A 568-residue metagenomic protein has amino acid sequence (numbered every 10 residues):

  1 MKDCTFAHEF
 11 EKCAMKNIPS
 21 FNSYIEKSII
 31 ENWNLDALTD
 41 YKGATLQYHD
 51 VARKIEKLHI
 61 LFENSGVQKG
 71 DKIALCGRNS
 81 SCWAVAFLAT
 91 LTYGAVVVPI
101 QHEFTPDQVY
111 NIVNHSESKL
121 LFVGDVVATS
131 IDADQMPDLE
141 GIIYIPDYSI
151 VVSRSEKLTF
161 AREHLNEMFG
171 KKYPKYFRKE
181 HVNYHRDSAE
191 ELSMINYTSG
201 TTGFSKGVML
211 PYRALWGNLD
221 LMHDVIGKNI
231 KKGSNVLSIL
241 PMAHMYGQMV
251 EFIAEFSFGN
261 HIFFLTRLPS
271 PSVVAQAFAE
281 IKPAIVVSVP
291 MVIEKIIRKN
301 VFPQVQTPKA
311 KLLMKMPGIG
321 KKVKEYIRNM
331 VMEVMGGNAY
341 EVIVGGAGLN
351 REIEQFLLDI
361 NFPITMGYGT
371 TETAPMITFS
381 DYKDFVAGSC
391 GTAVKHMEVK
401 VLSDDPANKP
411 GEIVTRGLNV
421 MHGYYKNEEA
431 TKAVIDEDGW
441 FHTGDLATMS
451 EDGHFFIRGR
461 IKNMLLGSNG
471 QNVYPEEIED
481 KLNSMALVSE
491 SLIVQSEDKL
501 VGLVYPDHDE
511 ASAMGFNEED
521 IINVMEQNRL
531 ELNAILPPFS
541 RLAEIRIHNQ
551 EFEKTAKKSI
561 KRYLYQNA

Functional and structural regions predicted by a protein language model:
M1-S65, K69, L88, Y93 (+4 more regions): N-lobe entry segment of adenylate-forming
W33, E163-Y197, F204, N229-N235: Conserved pre-ATP/AMP-binding loop-to-beta segment of ANL
A44-T45, I60-D107, I239: Conserved AMP-binding/adenylate-forming
Q47-H49, S193-L219: Conserved AMP-binding A3 loop
S65, T92-G170, D498: Structural core segment of the AMP-binding/adenylate-forming
W216-N235, M245-N329, N338, P363: Conserved AMP-binding/adenylation subdomain of ANL enzymes
K400, A407-N408, E412-G467, S484: Conserved ATP-binding/catalytic segment of the ANL
L465, E490, Q495-V501, R529-A568: Conserved C-terminal "lid"/linker of ANL adenylate-forming enzymes
